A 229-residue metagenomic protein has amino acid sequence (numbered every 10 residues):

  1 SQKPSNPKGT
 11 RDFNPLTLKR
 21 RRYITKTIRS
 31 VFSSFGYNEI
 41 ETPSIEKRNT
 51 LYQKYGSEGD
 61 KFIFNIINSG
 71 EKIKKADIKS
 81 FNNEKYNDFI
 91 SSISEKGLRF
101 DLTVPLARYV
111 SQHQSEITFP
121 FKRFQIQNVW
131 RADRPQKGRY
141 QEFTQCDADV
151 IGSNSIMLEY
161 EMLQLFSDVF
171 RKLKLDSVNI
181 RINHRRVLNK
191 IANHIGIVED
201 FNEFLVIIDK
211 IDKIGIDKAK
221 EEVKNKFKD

Functional and structural regions predicted by a protein language model:
S1-D229: Extended, charged alpha-beta segments that form solvent-exposed binding/catalytic grooves in nucleic-acid-handling
